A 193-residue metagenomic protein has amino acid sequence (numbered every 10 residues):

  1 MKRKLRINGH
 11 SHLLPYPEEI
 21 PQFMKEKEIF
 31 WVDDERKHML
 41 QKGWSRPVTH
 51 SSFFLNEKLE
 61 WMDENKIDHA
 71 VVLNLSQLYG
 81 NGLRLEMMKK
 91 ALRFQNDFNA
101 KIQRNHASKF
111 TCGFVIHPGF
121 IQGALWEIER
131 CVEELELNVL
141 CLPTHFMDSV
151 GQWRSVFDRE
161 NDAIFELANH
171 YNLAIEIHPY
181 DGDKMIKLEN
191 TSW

Functional and structural regions predicted by a protein language model:
M1-W193: Helix-coil boundary/capping segments in enzymes
